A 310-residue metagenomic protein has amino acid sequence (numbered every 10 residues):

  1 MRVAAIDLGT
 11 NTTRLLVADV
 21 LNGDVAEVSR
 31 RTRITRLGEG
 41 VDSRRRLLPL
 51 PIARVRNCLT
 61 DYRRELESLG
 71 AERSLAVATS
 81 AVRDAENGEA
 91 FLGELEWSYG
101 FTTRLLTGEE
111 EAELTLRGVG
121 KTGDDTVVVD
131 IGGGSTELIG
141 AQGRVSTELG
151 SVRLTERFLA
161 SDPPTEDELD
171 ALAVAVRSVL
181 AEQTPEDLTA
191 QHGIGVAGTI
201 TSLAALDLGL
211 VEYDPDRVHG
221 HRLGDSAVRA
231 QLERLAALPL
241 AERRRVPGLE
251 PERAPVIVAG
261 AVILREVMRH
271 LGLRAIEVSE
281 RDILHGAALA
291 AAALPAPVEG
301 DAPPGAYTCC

Functional and structural regions predicted by a protein language model:
M1-A26: N-terminal basic/disordered segments at the start of proteins
V3, V17-V20, G40-A71, A81-D125 (+1 more regions): Helical "lid/coupling" subdomains associated with nucleotide-phosphate turnover
D7-T12, V129-S135, V196-I200, E280-D282: A short acidic Gly-Thr/Ser loop motif
D24-T35, E39, L69: N-terminal glycine-rich anion-binding loops that anchor highly charged ligand groups
S74: Conserved ATP-binding/catalytic motifs of P-loop helicase motor domains
